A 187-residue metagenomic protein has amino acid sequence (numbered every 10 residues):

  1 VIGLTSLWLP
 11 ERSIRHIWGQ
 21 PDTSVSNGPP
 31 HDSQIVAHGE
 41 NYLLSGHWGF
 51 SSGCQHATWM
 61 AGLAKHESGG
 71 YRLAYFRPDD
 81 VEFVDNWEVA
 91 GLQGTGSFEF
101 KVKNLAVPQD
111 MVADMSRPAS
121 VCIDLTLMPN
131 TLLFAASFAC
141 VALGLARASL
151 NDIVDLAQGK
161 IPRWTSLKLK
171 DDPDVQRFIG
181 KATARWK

Functional and structural regions predicted by a protein language model:
V1-H56: Glycine-rich flavin
T23-S26, V89-Q93: Short Gly/Pro-enriched turn/cap motifs at secondary-structure boundaries
D32-Q34, D85-G91, E99: Short Gly/Thr-rich strand-loop-strand
A37-E40, S68, P108: Short acidic-glycine loop/turn motifs at beta-strand connectors
Y42, M60, G96-F100: Short beta-strand micro-motifs in enzyme catalytic cores
Y42, W48-F50, G62, H66 (+3 more regions): Helix-rich catalytic cores of soluble enzyme domains
H47-V81, N86: DPxDG-like acidic metal-binding loop motif
A90-G91, T95-W186: Glycine-rich beta->alpha junctions and the first turn(s) of the following alpha-helix
